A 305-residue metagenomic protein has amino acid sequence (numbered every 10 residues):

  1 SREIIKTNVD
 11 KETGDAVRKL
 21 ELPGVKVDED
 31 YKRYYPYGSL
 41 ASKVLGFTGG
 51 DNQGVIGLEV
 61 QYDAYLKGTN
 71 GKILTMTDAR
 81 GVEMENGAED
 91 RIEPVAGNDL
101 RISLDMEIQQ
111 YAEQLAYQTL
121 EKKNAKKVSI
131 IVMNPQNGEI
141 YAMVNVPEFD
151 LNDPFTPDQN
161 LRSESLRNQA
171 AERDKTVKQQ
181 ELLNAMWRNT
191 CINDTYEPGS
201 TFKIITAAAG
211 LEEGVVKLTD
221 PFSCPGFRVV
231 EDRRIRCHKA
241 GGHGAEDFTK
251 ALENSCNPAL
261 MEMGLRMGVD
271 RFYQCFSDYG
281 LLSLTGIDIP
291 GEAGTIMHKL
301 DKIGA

Functional and structural regions predicted by a protein language model:
S1-G97: Small/polar-residue-rich segments within soluble enzyme cores
R2, E85-V128: Conserved, well-ordered alpha-helix/loop/beta-strand core segments that scaffold catalytic motifs
G14, R18, A41-L45, V55 (+10 more regions): Extracytoplasmic/secreted envelope proteins and their assembly/folding machinery, especially bacterial periplasmic
P23-V27, E121-P135: Short N-terminal helix-loop-first-beta-strand/juxtamembrane motif that initiates sensory/input modules
Y35-G38, E93-P94, K123-N124, N134-P135 (+2 more regions): Extracellular/periplasmic catalytic domains that process cell-envelope and extracellular macromolecules
N70, N124-K127, Y196: Short, small/polar residue-rich loop motifs at catalytic or cofactor-binding pockets
D78-A88, L104, Q136-T201, I205-A305: Beta-lactam-recognizing serine transpeptidase/beta-lactamase-like catalytic domain environment
A112, I130-Y141: Short, glycine-anchored, charge-dense loop/turn motifs used at functional sites
